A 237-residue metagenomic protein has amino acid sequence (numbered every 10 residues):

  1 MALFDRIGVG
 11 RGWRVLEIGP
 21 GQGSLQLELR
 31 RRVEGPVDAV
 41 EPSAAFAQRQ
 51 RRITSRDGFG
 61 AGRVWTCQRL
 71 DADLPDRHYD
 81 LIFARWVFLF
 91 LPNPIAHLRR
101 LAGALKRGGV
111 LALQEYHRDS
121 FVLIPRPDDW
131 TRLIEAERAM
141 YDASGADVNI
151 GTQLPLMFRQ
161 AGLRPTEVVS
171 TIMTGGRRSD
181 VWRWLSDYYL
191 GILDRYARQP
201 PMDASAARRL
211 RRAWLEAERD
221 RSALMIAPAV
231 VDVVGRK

Functional and structural regions predicted by a protein language model:
M1-W13: Conserved alpha-helix/loop element of class I SAM-dependent methyltransferases that forms part of the SAM/SAH-binding
L16, Q22-A72: Class I SAM-dependent methyltransferase SAM/SAH-binding core
E17, L89: Class I SAM-dependent methyltransferase core
D73-I82: A short acidic, Gly/Pro-enriched loop at the edge of an enzyme's catalytic core that lines a small-molecule cofactor
I95-V110: A short glycine-rich, Lys/Arg-flanked "PGG" loop and its adjoining helix->strand segment in the class I
A112-S179: Conserved catalytic/acceptor-binding region of the Class I
A161-R164, P228-K237: Core SAM-dependent methyltransferase catalytic element
E167-M225: C-terminal helical/coil "lid" or tail adjacent to the Rossmann-like core of SAM-dependent
